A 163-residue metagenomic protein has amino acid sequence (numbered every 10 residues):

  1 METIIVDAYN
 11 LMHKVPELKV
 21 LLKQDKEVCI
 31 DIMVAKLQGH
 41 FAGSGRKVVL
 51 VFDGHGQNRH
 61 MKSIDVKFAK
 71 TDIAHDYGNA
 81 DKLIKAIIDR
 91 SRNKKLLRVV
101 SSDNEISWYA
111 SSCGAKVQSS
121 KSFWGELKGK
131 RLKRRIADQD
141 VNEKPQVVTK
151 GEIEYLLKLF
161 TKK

Functional and structural regions predicted by a protein language model:
E2-I4, N10-K163: Nuclease catalytic cores that cleave nucleic-acid phosphodiester bonds, predominantly acidic two-metal-ion
